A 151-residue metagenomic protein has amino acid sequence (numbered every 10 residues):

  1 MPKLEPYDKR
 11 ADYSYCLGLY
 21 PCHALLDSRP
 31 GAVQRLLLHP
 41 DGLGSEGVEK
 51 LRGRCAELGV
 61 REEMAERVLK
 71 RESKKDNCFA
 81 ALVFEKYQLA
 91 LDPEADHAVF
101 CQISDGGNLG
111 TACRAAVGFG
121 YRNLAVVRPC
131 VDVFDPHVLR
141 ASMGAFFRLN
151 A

Functional and structural regions predicted by a protein language model:
M1-F79: N-terminal positively charged helical leader segments and presequences
P2, C22-A24, V48, E85-Y87 (+2 more regions): A generic local structural motif
P30-G31, L38, G47, L91-A151: RNA substrate-binding interface of SAM-dependent RNA methyltransferases
K50-A95, Y121, D135-A151: S-adenosyl-L-methionine/SAH cofactor-binding core of RNA-modifying enzymes
